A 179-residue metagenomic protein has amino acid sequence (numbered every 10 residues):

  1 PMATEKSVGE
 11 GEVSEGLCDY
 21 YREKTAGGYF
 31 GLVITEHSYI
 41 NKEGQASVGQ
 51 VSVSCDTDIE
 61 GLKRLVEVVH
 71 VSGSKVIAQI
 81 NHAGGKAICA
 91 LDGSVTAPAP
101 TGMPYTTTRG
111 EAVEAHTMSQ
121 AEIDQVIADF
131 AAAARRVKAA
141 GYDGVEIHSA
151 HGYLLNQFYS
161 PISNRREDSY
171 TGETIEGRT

Functional and structural regions predicted by a protein language model:
P1-N81, A90, V126, A134: N-terminal capping/small domains of soluble enzymes
A3-K6, H82-G85, S149-Y153: Glycine-rich beta-alpha junction loops
G11-V13, I127-A131, R136-K138, Y170-T179: Active-site glycine- and acidic-residue-rich loops that bind and position anionic ligands or nucleotide-like cofactors
G28-S38, A97-Y105, G144-Q157: Short coil-to-beta-strand
N41-Q45, I88-C89, L154-F158, I162: Short acidic/His/Gly/Ser-rich catalytic and metal-binding motifs that mark active-site loops of diverse hydrolases
V48-T57, A115-I127, G172-E176: The substrate-binding groove and active-site-proximal loops of carbohydrate-active enzymes, especially glycoside
N81-Y142: Non-globular sequence segments
M118, E146-T179: Polysaccharide-binding and catalytic clefts of secreted carbohydrate-active enzymes
